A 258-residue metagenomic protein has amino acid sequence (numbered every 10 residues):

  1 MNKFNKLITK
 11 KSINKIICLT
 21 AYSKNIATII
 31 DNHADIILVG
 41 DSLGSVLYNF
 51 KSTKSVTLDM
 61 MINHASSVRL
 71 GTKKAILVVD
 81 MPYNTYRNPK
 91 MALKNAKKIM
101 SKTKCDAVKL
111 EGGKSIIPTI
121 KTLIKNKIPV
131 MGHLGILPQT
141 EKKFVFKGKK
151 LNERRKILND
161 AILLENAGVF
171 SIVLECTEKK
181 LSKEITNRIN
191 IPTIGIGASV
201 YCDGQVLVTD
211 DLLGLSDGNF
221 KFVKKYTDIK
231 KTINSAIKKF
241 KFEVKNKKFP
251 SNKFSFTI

Functional and structural regions predicted by a protein language model:
M1-T227, K231-I258: Alpha/beta enzyme core
